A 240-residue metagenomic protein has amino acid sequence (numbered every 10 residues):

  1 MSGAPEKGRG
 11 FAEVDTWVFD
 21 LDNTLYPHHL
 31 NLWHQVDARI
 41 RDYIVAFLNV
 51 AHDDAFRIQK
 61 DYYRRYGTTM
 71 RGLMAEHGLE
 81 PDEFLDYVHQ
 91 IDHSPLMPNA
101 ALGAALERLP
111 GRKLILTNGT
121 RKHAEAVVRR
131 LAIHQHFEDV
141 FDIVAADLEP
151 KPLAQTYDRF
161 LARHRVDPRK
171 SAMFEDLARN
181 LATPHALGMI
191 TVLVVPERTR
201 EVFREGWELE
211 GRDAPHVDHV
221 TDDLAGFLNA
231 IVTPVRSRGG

Functional and structural regions predicted by a protein language model:
M1-V14, E107, T120-R121, E125-G240: Asp-based, Mg2+/Mn2+-dependent phosphohydrolase catalytic module
A4, R9-F19, T24-G103, K122: N-terminal helical cap/lid subdomain that shapes the substrate entry/recognition surface in HAD-like hydrolases
P27, I115-T117, L193: Hydrophobic residues in well-ordered beta-strands that form the structural core
H29, I58-Q59, S94, R112-K113 (+2 more regions): A generic structural signal for short
A75-G78, L109-R112, L187-M189: Short glycine/proline-enriched coil/turn segments at helix->beta-strand junctions
P98, L116, E149: Residue-level marker of regulatory loop/turn positions in helix-turn-helix DNA-binding domains and in histidine
